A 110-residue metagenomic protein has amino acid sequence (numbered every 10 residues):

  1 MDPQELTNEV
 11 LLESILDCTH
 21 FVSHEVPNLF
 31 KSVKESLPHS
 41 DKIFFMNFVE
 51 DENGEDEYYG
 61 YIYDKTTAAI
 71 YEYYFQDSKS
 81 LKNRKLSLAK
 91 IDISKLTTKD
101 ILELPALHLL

Functional and structural regions predicted by a protein language model:
M1-Y58: Anionic N-terminal interaction surfaces
E52-Y59, K65-A106: Phosphoinositide-binding peripheral membrane targeting modules
